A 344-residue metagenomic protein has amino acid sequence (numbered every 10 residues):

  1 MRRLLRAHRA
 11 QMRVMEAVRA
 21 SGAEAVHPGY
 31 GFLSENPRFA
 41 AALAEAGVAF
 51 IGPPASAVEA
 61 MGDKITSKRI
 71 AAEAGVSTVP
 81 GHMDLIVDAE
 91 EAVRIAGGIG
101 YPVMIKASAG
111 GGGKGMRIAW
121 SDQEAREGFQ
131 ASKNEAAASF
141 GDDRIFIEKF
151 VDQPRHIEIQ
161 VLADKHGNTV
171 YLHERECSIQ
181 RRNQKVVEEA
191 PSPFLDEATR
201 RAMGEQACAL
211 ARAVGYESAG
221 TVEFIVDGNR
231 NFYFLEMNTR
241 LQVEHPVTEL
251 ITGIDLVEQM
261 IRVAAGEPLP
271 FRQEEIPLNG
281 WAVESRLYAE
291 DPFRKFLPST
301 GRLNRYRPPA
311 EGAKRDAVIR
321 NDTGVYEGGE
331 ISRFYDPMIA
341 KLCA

Functional and structural regions predicted by a protein language model:
M1-V222, V226-H245: N-terminal beta-alpha lobe that positions the nucleotide/phosphoryl donor in ATP/NTP-coupled carboxylate activation
A92, S132-K133, I145-F146, H156-I159 (+6 more regions): Glycine-rich, charged/polar anion/phosphate-binding loops that engage phosphate groups from diverse ligands
K114, P191, D336-L342: Short amphipathic alpha-helical segments
Q153, S218, N279, D336-M338: Residue-level preference for beta-strand/loop junctions
V161, V226, L287-A289, R305 (+1 more regions): Hydrophobic side chains in beta-strands
L195-N229, N238-F293, P298: Active-site "cap" helix and flanking loop/linker of ATP-utilizing ligase/carboxylase catalytic domains
E197-A211, G324-S332, M338-C343: Conserved catalytic alpha/beta cores of large enzymes that bind or transform nucleotide phosphates and polynucleotides
E275-D336: Glycine-rich active-site loop/lid that clamps phosphate-bearing ligands
